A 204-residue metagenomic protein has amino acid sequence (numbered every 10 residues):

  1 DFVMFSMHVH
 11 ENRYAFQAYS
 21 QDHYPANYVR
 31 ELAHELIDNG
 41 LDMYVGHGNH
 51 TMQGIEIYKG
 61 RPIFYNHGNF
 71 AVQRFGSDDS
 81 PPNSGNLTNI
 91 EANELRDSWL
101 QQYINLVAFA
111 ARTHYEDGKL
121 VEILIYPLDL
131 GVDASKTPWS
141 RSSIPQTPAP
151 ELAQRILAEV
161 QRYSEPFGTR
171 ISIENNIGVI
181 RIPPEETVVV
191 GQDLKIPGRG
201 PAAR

Functional and structural regions predicted by a protein language model:
D1-S20: Short acidic, glycine-rich surface-loop motifs adjacent to enzyme active sites
D1-V3, K59-I63, G118-V121: Beta-strand-turn-beta hairpins that frame and shape the catalytic cleft of phosphate-ester-processing enzymes
S6, H47, Y126: Conserved residues at the C-terminal ends of beta-strands
H10, G68-F70, G118, L128: Solvent-exposed coil/turn segments that connect beta secondary-structure elements in extracytoplasmic/periplasmic
Y14, G54, Q73-R74, E122 (+1 more regions): Short active-site-adjacent structural elements
A18-Y19, N27, R204: Intrinsic structural disorder
H23-F109: Conserved beta-sheet core of the metallophosphoesterase superfamily
D79-R204: A short C-terminal boundary segment appended to hydrolase-like catalytic domains
